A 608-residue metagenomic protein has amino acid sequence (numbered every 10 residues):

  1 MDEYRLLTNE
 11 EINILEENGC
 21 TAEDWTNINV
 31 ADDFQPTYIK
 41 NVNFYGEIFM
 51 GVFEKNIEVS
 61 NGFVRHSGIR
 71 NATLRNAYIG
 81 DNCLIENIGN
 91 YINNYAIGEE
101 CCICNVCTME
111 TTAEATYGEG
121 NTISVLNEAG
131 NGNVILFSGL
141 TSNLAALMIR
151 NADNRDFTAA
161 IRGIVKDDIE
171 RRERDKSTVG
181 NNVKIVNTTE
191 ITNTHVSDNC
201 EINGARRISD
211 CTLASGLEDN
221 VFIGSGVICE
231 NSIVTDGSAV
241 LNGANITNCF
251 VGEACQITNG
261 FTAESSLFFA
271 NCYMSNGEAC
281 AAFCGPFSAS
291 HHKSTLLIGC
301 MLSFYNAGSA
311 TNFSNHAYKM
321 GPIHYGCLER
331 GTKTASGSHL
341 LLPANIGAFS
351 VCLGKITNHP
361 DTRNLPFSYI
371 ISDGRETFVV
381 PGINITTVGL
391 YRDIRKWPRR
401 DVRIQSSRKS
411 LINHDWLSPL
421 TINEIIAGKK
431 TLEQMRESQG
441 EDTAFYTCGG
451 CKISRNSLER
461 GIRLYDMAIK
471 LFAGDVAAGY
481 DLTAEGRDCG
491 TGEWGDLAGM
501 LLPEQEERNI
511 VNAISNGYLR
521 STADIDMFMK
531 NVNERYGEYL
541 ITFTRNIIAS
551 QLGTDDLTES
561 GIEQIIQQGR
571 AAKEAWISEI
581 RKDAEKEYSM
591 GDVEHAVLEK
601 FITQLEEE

Functional and structural regions predicted by a protein language model:
E3-L6, I14-A22, V30-F53, I57-I69 (+6 more regions): Glycine-rich hexapeptide-repeat left-handed beta-helix
W25: Conserved short histidine dyad/triad with adjacent acidic residue
G68-R70, L74-G80, L84-A159, V186 (+2 more regions): Phosphate-/polyanion-interacting regions in eukaryotic proteins
G163-G180, I185: A charged, amphipathic alpha-helical module
V179, V183, N187-E190, H195-I202 (+2 more regions): Core alpha-helical transmembrane segments of integral membrane proteins
D373-E608: Long, compositionally biased intrinsically disordered regions
